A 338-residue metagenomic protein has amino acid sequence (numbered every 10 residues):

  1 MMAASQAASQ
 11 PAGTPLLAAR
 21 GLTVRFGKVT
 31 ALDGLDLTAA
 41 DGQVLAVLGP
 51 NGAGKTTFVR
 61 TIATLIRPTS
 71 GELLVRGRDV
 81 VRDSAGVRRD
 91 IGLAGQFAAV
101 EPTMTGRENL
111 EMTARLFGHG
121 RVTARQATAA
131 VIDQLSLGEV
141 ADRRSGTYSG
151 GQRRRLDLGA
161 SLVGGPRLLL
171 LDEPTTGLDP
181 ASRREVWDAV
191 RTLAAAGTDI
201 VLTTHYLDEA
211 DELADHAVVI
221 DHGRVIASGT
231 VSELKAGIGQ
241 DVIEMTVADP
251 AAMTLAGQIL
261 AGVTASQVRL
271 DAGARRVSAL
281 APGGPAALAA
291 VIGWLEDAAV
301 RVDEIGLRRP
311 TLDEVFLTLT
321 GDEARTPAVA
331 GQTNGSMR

Functional and structural regions predicted by a protein language model:
A63: Helix-to-loop junction immediately C-terminal to a conserved catalytic motif
G71-R82, V87: Conserved ABC transporter NBD signature motif
E111, R115, V122-V140: Conserved ABC ATPase "signature" region
L169-D172: Catalytic Walker B motif of ABC-type/P-loop ATPase nucleotide-binding domains
W187-P282: ABC transporter nucleotide-binding domain
